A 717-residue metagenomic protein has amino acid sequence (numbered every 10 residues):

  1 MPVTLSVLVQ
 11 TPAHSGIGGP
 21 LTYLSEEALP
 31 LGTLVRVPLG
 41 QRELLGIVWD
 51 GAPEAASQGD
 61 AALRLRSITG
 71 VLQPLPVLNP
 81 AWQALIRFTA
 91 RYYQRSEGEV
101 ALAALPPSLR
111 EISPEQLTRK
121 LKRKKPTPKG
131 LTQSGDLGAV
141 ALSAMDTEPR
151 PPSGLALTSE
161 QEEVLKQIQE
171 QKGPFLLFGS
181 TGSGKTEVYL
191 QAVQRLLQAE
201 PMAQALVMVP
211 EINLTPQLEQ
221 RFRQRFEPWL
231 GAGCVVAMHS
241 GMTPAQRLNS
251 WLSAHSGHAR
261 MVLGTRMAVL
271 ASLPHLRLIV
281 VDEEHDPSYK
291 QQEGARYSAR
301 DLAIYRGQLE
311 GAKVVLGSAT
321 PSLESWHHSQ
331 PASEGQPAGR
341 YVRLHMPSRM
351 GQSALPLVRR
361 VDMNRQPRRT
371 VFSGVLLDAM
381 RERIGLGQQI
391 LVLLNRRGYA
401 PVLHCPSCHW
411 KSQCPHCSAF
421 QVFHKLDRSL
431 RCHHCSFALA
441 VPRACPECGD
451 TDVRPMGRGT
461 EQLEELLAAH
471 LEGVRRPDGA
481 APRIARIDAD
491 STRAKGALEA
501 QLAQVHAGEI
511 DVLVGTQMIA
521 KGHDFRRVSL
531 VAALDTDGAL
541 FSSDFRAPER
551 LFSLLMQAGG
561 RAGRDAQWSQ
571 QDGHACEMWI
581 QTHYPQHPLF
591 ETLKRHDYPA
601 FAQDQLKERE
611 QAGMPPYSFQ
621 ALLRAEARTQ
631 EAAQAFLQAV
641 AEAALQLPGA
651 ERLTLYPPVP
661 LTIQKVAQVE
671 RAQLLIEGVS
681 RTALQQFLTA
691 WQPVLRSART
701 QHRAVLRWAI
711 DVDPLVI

Functional and structural regions predicted by a protein language model:
M1-S318, S325, Q330-S353, G385 (+5 more regions): Accessory, non-ATPase domains that flank or precede helicase/AAA+ motor cores in DNA-metabolism machines
A13-S15, R95, S240, P244 (+5 more regions): Cys/His-rich Zn2+-binding cysteine-cluster or related metal-binding knuckle/ribbon modules and their
P114-L117, L357-N364, H470, A494-L513 (+2 more regions): Accessory helical-bundle/CTD segments and flexible terminal tails appended to RecA-like ATPase motors
L206, F226-M242, P415-H416, V422 (+2 more regions): Conserved RecA-like helicase motor-core motifs
T215-L230, H404-H416, E464-R483, E642: Conserved helicase motor "Helicase C" RecA-like lobe of SF1/SF2 P-loop NTPases
M238-V262, I487-L513: Conserved motor-coupling elements within RecA-like helicase/translocase cores
T265-R266, D282-E284, R396, T516 (+1 more regions): Walker B catalytic acidic pair
